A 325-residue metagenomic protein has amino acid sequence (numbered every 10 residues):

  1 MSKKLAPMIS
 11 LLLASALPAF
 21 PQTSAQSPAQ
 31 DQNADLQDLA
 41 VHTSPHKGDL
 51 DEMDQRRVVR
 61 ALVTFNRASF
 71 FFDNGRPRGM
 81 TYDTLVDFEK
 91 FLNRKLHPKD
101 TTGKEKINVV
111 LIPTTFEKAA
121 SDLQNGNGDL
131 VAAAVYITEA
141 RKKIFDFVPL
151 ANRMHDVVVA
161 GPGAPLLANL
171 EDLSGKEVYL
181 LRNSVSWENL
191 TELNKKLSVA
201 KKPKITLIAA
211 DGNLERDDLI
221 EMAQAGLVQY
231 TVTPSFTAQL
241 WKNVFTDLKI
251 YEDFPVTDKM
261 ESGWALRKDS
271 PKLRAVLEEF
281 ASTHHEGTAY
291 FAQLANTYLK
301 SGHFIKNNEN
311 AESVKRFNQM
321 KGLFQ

Functional and structural regions predicted by a protein language model:
M1-I9: Bacterial N-terminal signal peptides that target proteins for export
M8-P18: Bacterial N-terminal signal peptides
T23, S27-I137, K142-K143, A209-N213 (+4 more regions): Extracytoplasmic small-molecule ligand-binding "clamshell" domains of the periplasmic binding protein/Venus flytrap
S27-M53, G79-F91, G161-W187, T237 (+2 more regions): Extended ligand-binding regions for polar small-molecule ligands
V58-T64, F145-N169, W264-K268: Hydrophobic/proline-rich hinge and linker segments of small-molecule sensing/allosteric domains, predominantly
F71-G75, E171-D172, F304-N310: Short acidic, glycine/proline-rich loop/turn micro-motifs
L85-I107, F147-P149, S186-G212, K242-T246 (+1 more regions): Ligand-binding cleft/hinge of the Venus flytrap
E117-K118, Q124-N125, D129-I144, N189-S198 (+1 more regions): A ligand-binding cleft/hinge motif common to bilobed small-molecule-binding domains
